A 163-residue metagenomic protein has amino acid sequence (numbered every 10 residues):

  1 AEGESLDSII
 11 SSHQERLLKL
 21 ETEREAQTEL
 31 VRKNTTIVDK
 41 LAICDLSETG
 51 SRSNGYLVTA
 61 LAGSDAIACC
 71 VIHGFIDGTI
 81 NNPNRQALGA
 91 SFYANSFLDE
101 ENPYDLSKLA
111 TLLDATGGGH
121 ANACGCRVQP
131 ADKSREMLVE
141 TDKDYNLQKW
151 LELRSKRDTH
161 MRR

Functional and structural regions predicted by a protein language model:
A1-L57: Glycine-rich, Lys/Arg-enriched anion-binding loops that position phosphate/diphosphate groups for phosphoryl
A42-R163: Glycine-rich, acidic loop segments that terminate in or are immediately followed by a histidine
